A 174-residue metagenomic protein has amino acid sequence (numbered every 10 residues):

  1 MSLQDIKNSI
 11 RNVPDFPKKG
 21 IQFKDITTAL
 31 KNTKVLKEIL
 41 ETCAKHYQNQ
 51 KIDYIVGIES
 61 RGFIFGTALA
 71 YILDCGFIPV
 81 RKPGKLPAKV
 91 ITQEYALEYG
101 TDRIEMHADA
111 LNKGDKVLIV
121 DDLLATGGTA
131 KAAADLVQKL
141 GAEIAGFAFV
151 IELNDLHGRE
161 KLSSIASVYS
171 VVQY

Functional and structural regions predicted by a protein language model:
M1-Y174: PRPP-associated nucleotide enzymes
